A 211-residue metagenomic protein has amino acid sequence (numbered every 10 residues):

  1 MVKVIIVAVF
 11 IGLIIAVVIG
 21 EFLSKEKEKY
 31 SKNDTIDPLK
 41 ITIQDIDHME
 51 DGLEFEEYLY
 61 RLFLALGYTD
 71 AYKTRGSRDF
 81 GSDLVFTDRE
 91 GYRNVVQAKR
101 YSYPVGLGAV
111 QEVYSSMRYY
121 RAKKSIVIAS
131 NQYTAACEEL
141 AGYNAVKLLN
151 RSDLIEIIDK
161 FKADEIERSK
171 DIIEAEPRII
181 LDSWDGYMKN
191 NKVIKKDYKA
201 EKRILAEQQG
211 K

Functional and structural regions predicted by a protein language model:
M1-F80, V85-K211: Mixed-charge (Asp/Glu-Lys/Arg
